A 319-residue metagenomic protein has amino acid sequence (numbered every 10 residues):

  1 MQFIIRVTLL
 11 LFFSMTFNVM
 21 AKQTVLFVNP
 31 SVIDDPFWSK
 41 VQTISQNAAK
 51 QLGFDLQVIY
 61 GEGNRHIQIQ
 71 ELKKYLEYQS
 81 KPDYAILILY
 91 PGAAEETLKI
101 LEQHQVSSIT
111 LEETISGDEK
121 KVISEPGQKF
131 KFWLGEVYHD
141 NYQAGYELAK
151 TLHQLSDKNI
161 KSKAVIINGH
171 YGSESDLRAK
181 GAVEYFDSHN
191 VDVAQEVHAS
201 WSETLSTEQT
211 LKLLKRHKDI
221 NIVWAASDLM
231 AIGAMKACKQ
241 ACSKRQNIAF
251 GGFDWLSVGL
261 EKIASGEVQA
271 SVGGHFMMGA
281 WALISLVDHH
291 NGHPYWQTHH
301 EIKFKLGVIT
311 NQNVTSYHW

Functional and structural regions predicted by a protein language model:
T24-I44, A48, Q57-K73, L87-G92 (+2 more regions): Extracytoplasmic "Venus flytrap"
P36-L52, A144-L148, S173-D192, G233 (+1 more regions): Short, solvent-exposed amphipathic alpha-helices that sit in or adjacent to ligand/effector-binding or catalytic
K50-R65, K163-I166, Y185-T204, Q246: Short beta-strand elements in bilobed, periplasmic/extracellular small-molecule ligand-binding domains
I67-D83, T207-D219: Short, well-structured alpha-helical segments in soluble
Q68, K129, L134-S162, S206 (+3 more regions): Hydrophobic alpha-helical segments within soluble ligand-binding/sensing domains
L89-S108, A182, A199-L260: Hydrophobic alpha-helical
K99-Q143, G259-L260: Flexible loop/hinge segments that line or gate small-molecule binding clefts
W281-W319: Hinge/cleft segment of the Venus flytrap/periplasmic-binding protein
